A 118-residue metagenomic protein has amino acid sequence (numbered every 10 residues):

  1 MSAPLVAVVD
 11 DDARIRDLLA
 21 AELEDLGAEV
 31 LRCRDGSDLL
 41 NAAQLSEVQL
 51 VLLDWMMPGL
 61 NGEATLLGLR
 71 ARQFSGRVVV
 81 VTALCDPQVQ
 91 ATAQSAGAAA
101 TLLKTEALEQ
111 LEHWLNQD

Functional and structural regions predicted by a protein language model:
M1-A7, A107-D118: Non-catalytic signal-transmission and effector/linker regions of two-component phosphorelay proteins
A13-L31: Two-component/phosphorelay signaling modules centered on CheY-like receiver
R32-L50: Acidic, metal-coordinating helix/loop segments flanking the phosphotransfer/catalytic sites of two-component signaling
R34-D35, L60-A64: Acidic catalytic/metal-coordinating carboxylates
N41, E63-F74: Short amphipathic alpha-helix used as the core "switch/output" element in two-component signaling
M57: Receiver (REC) domain active-site loop signature in two-component systems and cognate sites in sensor histidine kinases
A64, C85-L102, Q110-H113: Alpha4 helix (beta4-alpha4-beta5 surface) of REC/receiver domains from two-component response regulators
